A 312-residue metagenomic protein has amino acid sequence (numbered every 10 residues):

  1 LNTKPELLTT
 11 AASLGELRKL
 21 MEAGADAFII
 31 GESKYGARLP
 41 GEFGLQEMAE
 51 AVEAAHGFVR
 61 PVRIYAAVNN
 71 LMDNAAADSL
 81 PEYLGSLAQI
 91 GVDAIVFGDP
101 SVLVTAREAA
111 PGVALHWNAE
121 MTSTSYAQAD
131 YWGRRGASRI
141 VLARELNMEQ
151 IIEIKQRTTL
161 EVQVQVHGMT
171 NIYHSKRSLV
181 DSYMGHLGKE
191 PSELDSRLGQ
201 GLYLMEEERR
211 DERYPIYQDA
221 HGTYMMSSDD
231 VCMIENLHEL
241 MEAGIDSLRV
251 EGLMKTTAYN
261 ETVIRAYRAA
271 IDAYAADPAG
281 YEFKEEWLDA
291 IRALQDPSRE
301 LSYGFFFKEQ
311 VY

Functional and structural regions predicted by a protein language model:
N2-M121, V141, E149-R249, L253-Y312: Active-site pocket-lining/capping segments in soluble small-molecule metabolic enzymes
S125-A127: Conserved nucleotide-cofactor-binding alpha/beta core module
G136-A137: As written
